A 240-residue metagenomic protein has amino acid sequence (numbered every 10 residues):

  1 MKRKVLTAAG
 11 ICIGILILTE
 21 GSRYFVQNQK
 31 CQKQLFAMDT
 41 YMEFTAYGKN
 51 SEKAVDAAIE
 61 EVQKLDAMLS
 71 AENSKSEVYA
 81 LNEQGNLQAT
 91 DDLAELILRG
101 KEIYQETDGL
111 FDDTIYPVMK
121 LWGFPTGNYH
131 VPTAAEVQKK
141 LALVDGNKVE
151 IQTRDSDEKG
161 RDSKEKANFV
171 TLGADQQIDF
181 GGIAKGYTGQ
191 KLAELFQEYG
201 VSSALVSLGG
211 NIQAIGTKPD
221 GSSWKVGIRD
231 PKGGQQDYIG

Functional and structural regions predicted by a protein language model:
M1-G240: Mature catalytic core of soluble alpha/beta enzymes
